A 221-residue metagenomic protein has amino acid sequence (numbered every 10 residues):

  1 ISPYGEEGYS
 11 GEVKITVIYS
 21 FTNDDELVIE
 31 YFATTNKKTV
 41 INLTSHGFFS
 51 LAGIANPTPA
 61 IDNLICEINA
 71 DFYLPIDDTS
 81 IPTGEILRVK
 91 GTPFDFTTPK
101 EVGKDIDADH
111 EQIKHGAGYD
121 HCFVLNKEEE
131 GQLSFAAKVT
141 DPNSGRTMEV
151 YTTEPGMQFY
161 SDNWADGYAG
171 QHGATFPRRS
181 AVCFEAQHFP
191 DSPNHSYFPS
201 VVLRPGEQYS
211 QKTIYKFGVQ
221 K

Functional and structural regions predicted by a protein language model:
I1-K221: An exposed, glycine/acidic-rich loop-and-rim segment of catalytic or binding clefts
